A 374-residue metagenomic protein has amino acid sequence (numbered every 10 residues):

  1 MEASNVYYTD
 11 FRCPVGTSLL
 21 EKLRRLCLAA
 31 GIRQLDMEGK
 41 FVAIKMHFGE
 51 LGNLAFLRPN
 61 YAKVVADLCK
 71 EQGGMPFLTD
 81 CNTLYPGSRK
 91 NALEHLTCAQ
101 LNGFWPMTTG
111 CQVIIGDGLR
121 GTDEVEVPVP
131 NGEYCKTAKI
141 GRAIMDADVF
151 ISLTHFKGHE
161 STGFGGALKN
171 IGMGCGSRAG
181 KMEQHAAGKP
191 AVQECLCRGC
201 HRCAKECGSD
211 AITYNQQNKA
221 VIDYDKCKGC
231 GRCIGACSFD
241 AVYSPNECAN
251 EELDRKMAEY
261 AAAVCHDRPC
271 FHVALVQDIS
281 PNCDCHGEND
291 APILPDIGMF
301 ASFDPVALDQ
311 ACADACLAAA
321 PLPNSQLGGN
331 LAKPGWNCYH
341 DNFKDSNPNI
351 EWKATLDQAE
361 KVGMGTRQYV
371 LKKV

Functional and structural regions predicted by a protein language model:
E2-Y61, E71-D80, Y85-V374: Extended, low-polarity segments enriched in aliphatic/aromatic residues
A66-D67: Terminal amphipathic helices with adjacent charged low-complexity linkers/tails
